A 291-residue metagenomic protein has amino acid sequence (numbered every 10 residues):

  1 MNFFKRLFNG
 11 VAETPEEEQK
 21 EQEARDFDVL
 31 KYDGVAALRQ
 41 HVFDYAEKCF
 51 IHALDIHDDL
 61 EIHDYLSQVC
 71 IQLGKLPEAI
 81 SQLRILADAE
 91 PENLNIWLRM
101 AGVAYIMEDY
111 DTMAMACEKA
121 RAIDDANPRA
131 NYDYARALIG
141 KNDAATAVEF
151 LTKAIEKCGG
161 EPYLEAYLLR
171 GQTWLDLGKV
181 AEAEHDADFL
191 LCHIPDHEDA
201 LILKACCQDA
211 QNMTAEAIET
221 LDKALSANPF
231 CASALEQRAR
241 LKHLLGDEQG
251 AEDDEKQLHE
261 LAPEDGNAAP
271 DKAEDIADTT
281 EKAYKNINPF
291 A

Functional and structural regions predicted by a protein language model:
M1-E13, Q237, L241-A291: Terminal, low-structured helical/coil segments at or just beyond the last alpha-helical repeat
Q19-E61, Y65-Q72, G102-I106, R136 (+2 more regions): Alpha-helical segment of the N-proximal tetratricopeptide repeat
Q22, D55-I56, A89-E90, I123 (+4 more regions): Structural marker of alpha-solenoid helical repeat scaffolds
D26-F27, L60-I62, L94-N95, Y110 (+5 more regions): Helix-start (N-cap) detector for alpha-helical repeat units in TPR-like alpha-solenoids, especially tetratricopeptide
Y32, Y65-L66, R99, D133 (+4 more regions): Canonical tetratricopeptide repeat
H52-A53, I85-L86, K119-A120, K153-K157 (+3 more regions): Canonical positions in the second alpha-helix
